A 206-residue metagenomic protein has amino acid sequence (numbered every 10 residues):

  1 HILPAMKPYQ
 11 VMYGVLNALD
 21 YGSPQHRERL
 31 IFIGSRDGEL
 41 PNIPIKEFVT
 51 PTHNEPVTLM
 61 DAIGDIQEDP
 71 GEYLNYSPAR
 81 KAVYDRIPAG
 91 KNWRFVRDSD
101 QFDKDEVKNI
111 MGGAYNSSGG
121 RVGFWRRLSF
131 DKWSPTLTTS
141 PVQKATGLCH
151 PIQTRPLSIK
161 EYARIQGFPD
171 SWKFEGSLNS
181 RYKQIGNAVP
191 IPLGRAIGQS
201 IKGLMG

Functional and structural regions predicted by a protein language model:
H1-S35: Conserved Class I SAM-dependent methyltransferase catalytic core
A5, R29-G206: S-adenosyl-L-methionine-dependent DNA methyltransferase catalytic core
